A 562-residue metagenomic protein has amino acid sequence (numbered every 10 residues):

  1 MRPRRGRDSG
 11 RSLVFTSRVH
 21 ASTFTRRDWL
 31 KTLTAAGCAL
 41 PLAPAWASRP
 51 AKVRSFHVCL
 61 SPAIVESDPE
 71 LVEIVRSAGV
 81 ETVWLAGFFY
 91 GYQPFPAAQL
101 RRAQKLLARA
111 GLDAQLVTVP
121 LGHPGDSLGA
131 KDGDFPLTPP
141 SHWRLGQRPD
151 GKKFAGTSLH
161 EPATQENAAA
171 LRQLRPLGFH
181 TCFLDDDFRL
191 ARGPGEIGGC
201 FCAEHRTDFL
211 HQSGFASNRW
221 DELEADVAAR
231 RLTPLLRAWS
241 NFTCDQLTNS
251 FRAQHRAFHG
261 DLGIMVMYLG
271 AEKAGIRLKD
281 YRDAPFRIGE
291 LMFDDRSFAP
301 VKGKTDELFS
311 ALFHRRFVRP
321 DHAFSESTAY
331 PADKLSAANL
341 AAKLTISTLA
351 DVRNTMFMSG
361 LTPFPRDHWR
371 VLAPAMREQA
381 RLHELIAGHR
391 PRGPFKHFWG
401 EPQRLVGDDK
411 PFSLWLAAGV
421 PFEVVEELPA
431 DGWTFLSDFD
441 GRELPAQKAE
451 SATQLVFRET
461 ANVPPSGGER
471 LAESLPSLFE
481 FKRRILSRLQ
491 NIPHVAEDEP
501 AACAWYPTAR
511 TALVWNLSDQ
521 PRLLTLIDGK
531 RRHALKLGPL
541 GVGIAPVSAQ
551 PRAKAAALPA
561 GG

Functional and structural regions predicted by a protein language model:
M1-F24: N-terminal secretory signal peptides
S17-A21, D28-A47: N-terminal export signals
F56-P62, L85-P94, P149-Q165, R231-L247 (+2 more regions): The substrate-binding groove and active-site-proximal loops of carbohydrate-active enzymes, especially glycoside
E66-Y90, L177-F179, A350: Catalytic domains of carbohydrate-active enzymes, especially glycoside hydrolases
F89-P124: Aromatic-lined substrate-binding rim segments of carbohydrate-active enzymes
L116-L177, W220-S240: Active-site-adjacent "subsite" loops/lids of carbohydrate-active enzymes
H180-D185, A191-R192, S240, D245-P421 (+5 more regions): Hydrophobic targeting/anchoring helices
F412-G562: A conserved amphipathic helix/loop scaffold that creates a polar/acidic microenvironment used either to coordinate
